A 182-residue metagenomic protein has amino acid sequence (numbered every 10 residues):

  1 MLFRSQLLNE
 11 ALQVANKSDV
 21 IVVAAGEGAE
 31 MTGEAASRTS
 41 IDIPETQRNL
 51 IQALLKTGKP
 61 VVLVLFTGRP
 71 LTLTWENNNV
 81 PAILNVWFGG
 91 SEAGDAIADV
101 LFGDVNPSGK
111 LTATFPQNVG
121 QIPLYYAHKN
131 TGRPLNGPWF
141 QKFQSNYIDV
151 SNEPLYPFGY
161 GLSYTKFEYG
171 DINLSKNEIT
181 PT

Functional and structural regions predicted by a protein language model:
M1-L2: Short, small-residue-biased leader/transition segments that mark boundaries at the very start of proteins
L8, L12-A15, R48-I51, G94-A98: Extracytoplasmic/secreted envelope proteins and their assembly/folding machinery, especially bacterial periplasmic
S18: An anion/phosphate-binding loop that grips the pyrophosphate of nucleotide cofactors and donors
G26, L55-K59, F102-N106: Sec-exported extracytoplasmic/periplasmic mature domains
E27-P44: Glycine/threonine-rich flexible loop motifs
T57-V61, V80-P81: A short helix->loop->beta-strand "cap" motif at the edges of active sites that frequently abuts
F66-T182: Secreted, periplasmic, or luminal enzymes acting at the cell surface/secretory milieu
